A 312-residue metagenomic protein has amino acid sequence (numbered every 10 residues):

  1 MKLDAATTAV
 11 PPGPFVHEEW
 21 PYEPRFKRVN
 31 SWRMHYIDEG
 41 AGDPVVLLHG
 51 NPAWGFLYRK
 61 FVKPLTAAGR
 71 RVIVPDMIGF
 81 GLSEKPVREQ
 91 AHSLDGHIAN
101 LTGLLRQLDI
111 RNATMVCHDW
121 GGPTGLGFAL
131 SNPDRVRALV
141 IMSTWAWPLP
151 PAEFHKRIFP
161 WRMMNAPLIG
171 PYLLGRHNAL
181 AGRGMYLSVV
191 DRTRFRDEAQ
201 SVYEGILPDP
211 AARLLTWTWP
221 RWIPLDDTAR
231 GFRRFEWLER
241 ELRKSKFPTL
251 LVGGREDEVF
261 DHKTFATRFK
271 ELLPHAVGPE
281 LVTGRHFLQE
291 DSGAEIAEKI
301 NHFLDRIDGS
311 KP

Functional and structural regions predicted by a protein language model:
K2-R25, W32-Y36, L57, F80-V116 (+3 more regions): Flexible "cap/lid" subdomain of the alpha/beta-hydrolase fold that forms the substrate-access gate
I37-L82: Conserved HGGG/HGGXW glycine-rich cap/lid loop of the alpha/beta-hydrolase fold
P44, W54, L180, A212 (+1 more regions): Short phosphate-engaging motifs
L48, V252, G284-R285: Short hydrophobic "strand-cap" motifs at the C-terminus of beta-strands
P52, A266-T267, A297: Short amphipathic alpha-helical segment that frequently serves as the phosphate-/nucleotide-binding helix
H275-P312: Catalytic active-site module of serine/aspartate enzymes centered on a nucleophile-bearing elbow/loop
